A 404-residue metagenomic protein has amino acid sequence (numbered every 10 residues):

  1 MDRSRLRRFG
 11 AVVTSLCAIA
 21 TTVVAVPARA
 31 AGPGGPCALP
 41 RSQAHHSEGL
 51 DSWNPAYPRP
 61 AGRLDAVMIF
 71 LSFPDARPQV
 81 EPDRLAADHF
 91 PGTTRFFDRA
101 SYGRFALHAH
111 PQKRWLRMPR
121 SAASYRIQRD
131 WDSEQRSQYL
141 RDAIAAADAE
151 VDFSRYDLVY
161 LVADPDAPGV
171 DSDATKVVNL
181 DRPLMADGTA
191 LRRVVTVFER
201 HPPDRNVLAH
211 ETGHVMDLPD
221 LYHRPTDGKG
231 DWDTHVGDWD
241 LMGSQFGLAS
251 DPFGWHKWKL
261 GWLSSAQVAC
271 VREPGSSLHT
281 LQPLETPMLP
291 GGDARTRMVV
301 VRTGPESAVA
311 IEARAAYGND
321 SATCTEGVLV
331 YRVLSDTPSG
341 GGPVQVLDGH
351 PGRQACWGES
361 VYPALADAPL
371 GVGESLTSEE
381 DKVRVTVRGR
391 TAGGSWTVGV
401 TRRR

Functional and structural regions predicted by a protein language model:
M1-A30: Secretory targeting and sorting signals
A31-H201, A209, D227, L376 (+1 more regions): Zn2+-dependent metallopeptidase catalytic core
A38-L50, D181-F198, H279-R404: Non-catalytic C-terminal accessory/binding modules of secreted extracellular proteins
G62, T234-V236, C324: A short, structural micro-pattern
I69-P74, D164, S244-G247, G304 (+3 more regions): Structured loops at beta-to-helix junctions and adjacent beta-edge loops in soluble globular domains
Q79-P91, P252-K259, T325, V344-V346: Short, polar loop/linker segments at the starts of domains and inter-domain junctions
F153, L158, D166-D320: Extracellular hydrolytic enzyme modules, especially secreted metalloproteases of the metzincin/thermolysin-like class
